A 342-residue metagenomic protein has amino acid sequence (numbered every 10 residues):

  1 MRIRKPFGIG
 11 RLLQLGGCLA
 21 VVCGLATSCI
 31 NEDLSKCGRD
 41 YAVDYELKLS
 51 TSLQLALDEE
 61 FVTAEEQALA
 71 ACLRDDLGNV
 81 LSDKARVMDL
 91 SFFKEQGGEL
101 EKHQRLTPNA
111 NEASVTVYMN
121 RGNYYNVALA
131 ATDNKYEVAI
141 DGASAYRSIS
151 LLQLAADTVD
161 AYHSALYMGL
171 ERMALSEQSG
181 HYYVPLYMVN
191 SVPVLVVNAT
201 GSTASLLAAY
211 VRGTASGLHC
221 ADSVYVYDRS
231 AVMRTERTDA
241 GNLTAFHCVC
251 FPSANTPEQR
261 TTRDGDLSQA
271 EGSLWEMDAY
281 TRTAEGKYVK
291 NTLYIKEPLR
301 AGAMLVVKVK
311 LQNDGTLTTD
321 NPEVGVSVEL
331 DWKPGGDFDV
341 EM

Functional and structural regions predicted by a protein language model:
R2-G16: Bacterial N-terminal signal peptides that target proteins for export
R2-P6, N31-Y124, T132, A303-M342: Acidic/polar, low-complexity intrinsically disordered N-terminal segments immediately downstream of a Sec signal
G16-C23: Sec-dependent N-terminal signal peptides
L25-S28: C-terminal motif of bacterial Sec signal peptides marking the signal peptidase cleavage site
D44-K48, D89, N126-A128, Y183-P185 (+3 more regions): Beta-strand secondary-structure signal
L77-I140, L206-A303, V340-M342: Tryptophan-paired
N109, N134-Y183, A284-G315: Structured interaction patches on ligand/partner-binding surfaces of diverse proteins
A156-H247: A sequence/structural signal for flexible, mid-protein segments enriched in small/helix-disrupting residues
